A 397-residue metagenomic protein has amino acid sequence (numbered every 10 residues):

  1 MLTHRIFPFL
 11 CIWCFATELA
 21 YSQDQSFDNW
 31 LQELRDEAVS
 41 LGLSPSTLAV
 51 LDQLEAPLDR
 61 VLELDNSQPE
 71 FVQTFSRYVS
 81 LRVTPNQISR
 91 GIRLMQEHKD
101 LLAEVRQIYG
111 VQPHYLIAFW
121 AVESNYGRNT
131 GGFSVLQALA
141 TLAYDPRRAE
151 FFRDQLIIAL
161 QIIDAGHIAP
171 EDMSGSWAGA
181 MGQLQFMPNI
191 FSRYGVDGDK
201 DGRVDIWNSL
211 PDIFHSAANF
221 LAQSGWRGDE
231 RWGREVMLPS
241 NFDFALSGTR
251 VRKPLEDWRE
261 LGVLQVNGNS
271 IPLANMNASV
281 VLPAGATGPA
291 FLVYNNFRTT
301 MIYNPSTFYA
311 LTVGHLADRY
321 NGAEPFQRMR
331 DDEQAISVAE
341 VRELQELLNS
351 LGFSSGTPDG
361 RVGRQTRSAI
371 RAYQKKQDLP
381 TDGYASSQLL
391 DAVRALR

Functional and structural regions predicted by a protein language model:
M1-P8: Bacterial N-terminal signal peptides that target proteins for export
P8-E18: Bacterial N-terminal signal peptides
A20-S22: Boundary at the C-terminal end of the N-terminal hydrophobic targeting segment
S26-A49: Mature N-terminal segment immediately following signal peptide/propeptide cleavage in secreted/periplasmic
L43-L273, F291, T300-A317, G322-V338 (+3 more regions): Catalytic glycan-binding domains that act on GlcNAc-containing polysaccharides
Q334-V341, N349-V393: Short acidic, glycine/serine/threonine-rich helix-capping segments at coil-helix boundaries
